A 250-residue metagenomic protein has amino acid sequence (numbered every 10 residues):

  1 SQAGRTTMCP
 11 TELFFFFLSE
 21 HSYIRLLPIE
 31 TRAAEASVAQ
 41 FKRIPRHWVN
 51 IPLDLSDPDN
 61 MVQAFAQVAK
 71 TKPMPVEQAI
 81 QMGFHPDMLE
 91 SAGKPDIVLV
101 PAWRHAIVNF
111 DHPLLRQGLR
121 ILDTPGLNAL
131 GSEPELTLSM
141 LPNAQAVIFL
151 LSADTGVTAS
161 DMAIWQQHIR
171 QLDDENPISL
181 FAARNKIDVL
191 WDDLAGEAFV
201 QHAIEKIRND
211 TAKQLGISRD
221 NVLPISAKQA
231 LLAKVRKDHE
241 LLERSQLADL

Functional and structural regions predicted by a protein language model:
S1-L250: Globular "head" domains of long coiled-coil molecular machines
